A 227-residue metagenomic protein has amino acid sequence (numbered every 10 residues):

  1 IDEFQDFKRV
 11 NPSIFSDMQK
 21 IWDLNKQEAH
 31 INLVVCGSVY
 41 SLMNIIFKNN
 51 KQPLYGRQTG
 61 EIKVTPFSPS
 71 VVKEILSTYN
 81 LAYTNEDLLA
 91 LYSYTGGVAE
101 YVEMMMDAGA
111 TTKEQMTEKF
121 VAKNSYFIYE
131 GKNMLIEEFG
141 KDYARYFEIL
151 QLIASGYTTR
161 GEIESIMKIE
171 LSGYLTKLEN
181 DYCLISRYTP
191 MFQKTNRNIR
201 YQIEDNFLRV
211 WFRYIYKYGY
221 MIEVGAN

Functional and structural regions predicted by a protein language model:
D2-F4: Walker B catalytic acidic pair
D6, S38-M43, S68-P69, A99 (+1 more regions): Conserved nucleotide-binding/hydrolysis micro-motifs of P-loop NTPases
D6-V10, M18-K51: Sensor-1/coupling segment of RecA-like P-loop NTPase cores
Q19, L89, G161: Residues within the helices of the helix-turn-helix
I31, Y55-G60: Short glycine-/polar-rich loops that comprise or flank the Walker A/P-loop and associated switch/sensor motifs
T59-D87: Conserved small helical "lid"/interfacial subdomain of P-loop NTPases
E86-V102: A short helix-loop-helix "switch/interaction" segment in the helical subdomain of ASCE P-loop NTPases
E100-N227: Accessory nucleic acid-recognition modules appended to NTPase machines
